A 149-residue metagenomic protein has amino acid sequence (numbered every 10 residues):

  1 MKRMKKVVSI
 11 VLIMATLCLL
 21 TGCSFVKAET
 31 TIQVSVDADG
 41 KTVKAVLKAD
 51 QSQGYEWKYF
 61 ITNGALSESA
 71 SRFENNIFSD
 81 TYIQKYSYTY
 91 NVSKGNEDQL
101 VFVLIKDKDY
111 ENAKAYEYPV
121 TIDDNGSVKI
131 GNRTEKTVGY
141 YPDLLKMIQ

Functional and structural regions predicted by a protein language model:
K2-V11: Bacterial N-terminal signal peptides that target proteins for export
L19-G22: C-terminal motif of bacterial Sec signal peptides marking the signal peptidase cleavage site
S24-A45, I130-R133: N-terminal edge beta-strand
D37, Y110-Q149: Extracytoplasmic/periplasmic copper-protein system
S52-Y55, Y59-N76: Short, solvent-exposed loop/linker segments at beta-strand-coil boundaries, enriched for Pro/Gly and Ser/Thr
F78-Y86: Aromatic sugar-binding surface patches on proteins that engage polysaccharides or sugar-phosphate polymers
N96-L100: Exposed beta-strand face motif in extracellular beta-rich ectodomains
V103-D107: Beta-strand-rich extracellular modules
